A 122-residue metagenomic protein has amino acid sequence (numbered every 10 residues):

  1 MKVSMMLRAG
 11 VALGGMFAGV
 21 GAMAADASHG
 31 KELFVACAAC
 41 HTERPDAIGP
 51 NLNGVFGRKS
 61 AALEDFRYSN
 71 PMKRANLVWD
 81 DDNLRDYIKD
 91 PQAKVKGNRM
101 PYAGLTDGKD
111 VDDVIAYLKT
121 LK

Functional and structural regions predicted by a protein language model:
M1-V11: Bacterial N-terminal signal peptides that target proteins for export
G19-V20, A25: N-terminal signal peptide c-region/cleavage motif recognized by signal peptidases
A25-R67, K73-V78, K89-N98, T120-K122: Periplasmic/extracellular electron-transfer cofactor-ligation site, primarily the c-type cytochrome heme-c attachment
A27, D81, D107-G108: Alpha-helix N-capping/helix-start residues
A103-D107, D113-T120: Short, exposed beta-strand-loop hairpins at the edges of beta-sheets in extracellular/periplasmic proteins
